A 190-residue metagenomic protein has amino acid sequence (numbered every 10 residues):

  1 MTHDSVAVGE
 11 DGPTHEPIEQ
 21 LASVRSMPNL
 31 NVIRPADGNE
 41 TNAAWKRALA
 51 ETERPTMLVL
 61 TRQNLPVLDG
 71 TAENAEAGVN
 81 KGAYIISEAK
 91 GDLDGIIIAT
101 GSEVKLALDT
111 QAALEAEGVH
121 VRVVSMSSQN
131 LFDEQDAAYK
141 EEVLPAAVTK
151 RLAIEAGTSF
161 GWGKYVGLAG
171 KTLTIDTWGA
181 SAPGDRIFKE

Functional and structural regions predicted by a protein language model:
T2-E51, E88, A180-P183: Conserved thiamine diphosphate
A7-E16, A50-E190: Thiamine diphosphate
